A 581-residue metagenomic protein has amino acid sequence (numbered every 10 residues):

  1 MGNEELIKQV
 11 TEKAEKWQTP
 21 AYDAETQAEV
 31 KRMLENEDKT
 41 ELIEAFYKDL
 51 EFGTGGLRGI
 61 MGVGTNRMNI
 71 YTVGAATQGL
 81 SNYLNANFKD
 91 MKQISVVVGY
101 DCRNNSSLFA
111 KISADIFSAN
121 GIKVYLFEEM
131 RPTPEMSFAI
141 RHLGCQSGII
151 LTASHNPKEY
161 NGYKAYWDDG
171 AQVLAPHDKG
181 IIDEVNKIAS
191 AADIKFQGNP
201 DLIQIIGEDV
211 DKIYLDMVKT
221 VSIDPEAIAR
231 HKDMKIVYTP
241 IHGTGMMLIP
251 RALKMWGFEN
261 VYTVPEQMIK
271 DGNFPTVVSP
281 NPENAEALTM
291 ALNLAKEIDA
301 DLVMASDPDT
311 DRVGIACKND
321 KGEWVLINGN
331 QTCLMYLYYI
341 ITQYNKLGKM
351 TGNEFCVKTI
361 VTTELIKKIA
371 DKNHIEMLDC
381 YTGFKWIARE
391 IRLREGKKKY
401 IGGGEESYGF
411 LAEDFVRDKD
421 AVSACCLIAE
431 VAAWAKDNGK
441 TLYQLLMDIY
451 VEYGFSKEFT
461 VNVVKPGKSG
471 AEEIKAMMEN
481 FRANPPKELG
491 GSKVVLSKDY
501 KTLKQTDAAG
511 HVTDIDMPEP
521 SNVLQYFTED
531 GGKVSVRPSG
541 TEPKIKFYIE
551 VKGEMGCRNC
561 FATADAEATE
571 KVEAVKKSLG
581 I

Functional and structural regions predicted by a protein language model:
E4-E5, Q9-S113, Q204-K232, T244: An N-terminal, well-structured beta->alpha segment
W17-A21, E25, E41-A45, D49-L50 (+2 more regions): Gly/Ser/Thr-enriched, mixed-charge loops and adjacent short helices that form phosphate/oxyanion-binding elements
F46-N66, A153-N156, I236, P240-A252 (+4 more regions): Conserved phosphate/anionic-ligand binding catalytic regions in large, soluble enzymes, centered on
V97-Y160, E259-G314: N-terminal small/polar loop signature for handling phosphorylated ligands or for N-terminal nucleophile
F109-F117, Y160-W167, D311-Q331, I366-I369: Short Gly/Thr/Asp-enriched flexible loops that form oxyanion-binding sites at enzyme active sites
Y166-K195, N330-N353, K358-K368, A421: Glycine-rich phosphate-binding loop plus the immediately following alpha-helix
K296, A300-L302, E323, Q343-R537 (+3 more regions): Phosphate-binding and adjacent anionic-ligand microenvironments
